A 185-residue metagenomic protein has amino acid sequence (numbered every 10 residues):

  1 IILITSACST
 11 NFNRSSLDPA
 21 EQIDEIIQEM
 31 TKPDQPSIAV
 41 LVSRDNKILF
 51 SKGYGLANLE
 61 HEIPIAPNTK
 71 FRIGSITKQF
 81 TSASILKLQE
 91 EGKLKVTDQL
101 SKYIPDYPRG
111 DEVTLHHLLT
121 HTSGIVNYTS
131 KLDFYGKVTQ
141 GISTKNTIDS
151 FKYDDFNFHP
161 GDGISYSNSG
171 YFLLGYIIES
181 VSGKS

Functional and structural regions predicted by a protein language model:
S6-A7: C-terminal motif of bacterial Sec signal peptides marking the signal peptidase cleavage site
T10-N13: N-terminal targeting or signal-anchor segments and their processing/structural boundaries
S16-F71, K93-D98, K152-D155: Short, conserved catalytic-motif segment at the N-terminal edge
L59-N168, S182-K184: Active-site-proximal loop and beta-strand segments within enzyme catalytic domains
L174-S180: Well-ordered alpha-helical scaffold segments within catalytic/enzyme domains
